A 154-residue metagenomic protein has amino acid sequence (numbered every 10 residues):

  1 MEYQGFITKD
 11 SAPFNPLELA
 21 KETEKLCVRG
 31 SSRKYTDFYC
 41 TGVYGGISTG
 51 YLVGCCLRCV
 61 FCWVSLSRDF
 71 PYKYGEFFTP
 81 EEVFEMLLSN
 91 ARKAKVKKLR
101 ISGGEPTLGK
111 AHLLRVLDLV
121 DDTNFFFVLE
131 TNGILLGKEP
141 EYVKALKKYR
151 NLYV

Functional and structural regions predicted by a protein language model:
M1-C56, V60, V64-P71: N-terminal [4Fe-4S]-dependent radical SAM core
T8, N15, V53, T79 (+2 more regions): Serine/threonine-rich low-complexity intrinsically disordered regions
L19-L26, F77-N90: Short N-terminal signal/transit or membrane-insertion segments and the immediately adjacent low-complexity/disordered
R33, L57, E81-E85, A111: Short, contiguous clusters of charged residues that form electrostatic/catalytic patches at enzyme active sites, used
I47, V64-T79, N90-G109, L119-K138 (+1 more regions): Core AdoMet radical
V83-M86, R115-V116, E141-A145: A general structural detector for well-ordered alpha-helical segments in enzyme core domains, enriched
